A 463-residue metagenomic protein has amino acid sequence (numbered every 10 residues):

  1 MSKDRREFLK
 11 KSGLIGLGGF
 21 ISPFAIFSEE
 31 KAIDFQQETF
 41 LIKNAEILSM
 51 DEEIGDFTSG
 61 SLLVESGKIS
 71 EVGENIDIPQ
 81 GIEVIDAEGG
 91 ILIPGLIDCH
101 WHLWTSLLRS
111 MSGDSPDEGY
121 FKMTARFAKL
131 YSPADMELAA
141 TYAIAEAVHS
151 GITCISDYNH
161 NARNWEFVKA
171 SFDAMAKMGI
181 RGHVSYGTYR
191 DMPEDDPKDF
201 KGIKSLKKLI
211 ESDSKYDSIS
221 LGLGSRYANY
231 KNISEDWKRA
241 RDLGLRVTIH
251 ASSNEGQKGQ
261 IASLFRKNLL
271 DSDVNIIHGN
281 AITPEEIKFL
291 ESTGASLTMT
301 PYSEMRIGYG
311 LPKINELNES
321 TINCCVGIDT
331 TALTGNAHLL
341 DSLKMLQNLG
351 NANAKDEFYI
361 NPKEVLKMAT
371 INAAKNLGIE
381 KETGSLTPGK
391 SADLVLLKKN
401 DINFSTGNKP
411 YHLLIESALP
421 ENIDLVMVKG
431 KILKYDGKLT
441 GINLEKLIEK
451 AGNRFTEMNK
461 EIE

Functional and structural regions predicted by a protein language model:
M1-G60, E65-S70, N75, K367-E463: Active-site microenvironment of metallo-dependent hydrolases
Q37-K43, I78-E118, T141, V148-H149: Replace "His-x-His-based motif
A45, L62, G67, G89 (+13 more regions): Divalent metal-coordination and catalytic microenvironments
L107-M136, M192-D199, I203, E255-D273 (+3 more regions): Active-site gating loops and adjacent loop-to-helix segments of metal-dependent hydrolytic enzymes
S110-I180, K204-K215, A451-E461: Alpha-helical scaffold segments that flank or form the walls of functional sites
N161, E166-I287: Metal-coordinating catalytic core of metallo-dependent amide/deamination hydrolases
R241-R246, L269-D273, E291-T298, E319-C324: Glycine-enriched alpha-helix->loop->beta-strand junction motifs that scaffold or abut catalytic
L269, N315-D401, S417-L419: His/Asp/Glu-enriched, well-ordered alpha-helical/loop segment that forms or immediately abuts the divalent-metal
